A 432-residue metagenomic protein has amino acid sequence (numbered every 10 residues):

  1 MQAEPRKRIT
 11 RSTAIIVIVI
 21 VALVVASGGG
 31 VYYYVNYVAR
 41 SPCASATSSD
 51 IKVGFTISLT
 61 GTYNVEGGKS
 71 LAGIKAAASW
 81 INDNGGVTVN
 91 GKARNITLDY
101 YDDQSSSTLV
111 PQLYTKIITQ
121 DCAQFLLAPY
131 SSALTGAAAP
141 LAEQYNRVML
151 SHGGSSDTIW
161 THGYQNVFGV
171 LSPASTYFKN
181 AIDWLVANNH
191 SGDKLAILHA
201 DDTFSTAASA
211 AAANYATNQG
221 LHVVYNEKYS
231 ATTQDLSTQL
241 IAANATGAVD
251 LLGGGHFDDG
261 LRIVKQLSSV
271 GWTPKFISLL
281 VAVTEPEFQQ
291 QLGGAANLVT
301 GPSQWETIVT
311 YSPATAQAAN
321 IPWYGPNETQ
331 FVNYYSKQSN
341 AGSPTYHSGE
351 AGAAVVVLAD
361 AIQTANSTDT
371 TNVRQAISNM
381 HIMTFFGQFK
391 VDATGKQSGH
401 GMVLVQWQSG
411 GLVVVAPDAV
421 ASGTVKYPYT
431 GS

Functional and structural regions predicted by a protein language model:
M1-T47: Secretory targeting signatures
S41-A46, V65-A72, V87-T161, V170 (+2 more regions): Beta-alpha junction/loop-to-helix N-cap segments that form part of ligand/metal-binding clefts
C43-A46, G54-K75, Y101-S107, Y130-S131 (+2 more regions): Extracytoplasmic "Venus flytrap"
E66-V89, A210-T217: Short, polar/charged alpha-helical segment
A123-E227, K275-V309: Extracytoplasmic ligand/sensor domains, especially the bilobed periplasmic-binding protein
S132-E143, T246-V270, A354-V357: Hydrophobic alpha-helical
S268-G352, D418-S422, Y427-G431: Extracellular/periplasmic periplasmic-binding protein-like sensory domains
K337-S348, V357-V414: Segments of small-molecule ligand-sensing domains
